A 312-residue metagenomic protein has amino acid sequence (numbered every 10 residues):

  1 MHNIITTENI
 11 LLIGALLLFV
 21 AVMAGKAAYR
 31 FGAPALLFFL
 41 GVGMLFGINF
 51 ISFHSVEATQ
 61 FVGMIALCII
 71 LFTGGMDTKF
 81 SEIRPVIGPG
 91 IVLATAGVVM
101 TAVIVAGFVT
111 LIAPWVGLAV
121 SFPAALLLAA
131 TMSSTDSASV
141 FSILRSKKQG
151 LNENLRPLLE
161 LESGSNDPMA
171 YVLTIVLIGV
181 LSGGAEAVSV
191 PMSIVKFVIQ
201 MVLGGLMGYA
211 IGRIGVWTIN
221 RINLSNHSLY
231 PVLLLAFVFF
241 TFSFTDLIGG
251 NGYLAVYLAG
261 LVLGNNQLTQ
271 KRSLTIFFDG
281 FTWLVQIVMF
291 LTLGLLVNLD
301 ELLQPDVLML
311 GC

Functional and structural regions predicted by a protein language model:
M1-C312: Transmembrane helical cores of multi-pass secondary ion antiporters/exchangers
